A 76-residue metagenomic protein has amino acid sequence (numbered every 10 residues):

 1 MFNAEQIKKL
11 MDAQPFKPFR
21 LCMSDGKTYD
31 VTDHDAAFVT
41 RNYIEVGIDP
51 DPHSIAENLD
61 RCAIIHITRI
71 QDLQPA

Functional and structural regions predicted by a protein language model:
M1-A76: Motif-centric detector for short Cys/His coordination patterns
